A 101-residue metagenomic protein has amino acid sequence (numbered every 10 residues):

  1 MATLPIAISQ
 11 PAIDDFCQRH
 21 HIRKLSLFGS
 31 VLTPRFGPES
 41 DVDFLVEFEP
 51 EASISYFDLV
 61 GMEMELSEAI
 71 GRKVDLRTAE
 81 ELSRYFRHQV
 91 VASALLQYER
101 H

Functional and structural regions predicted by a protein language model:
M1-K24, L32-P34, P38, E49-H101: Catalytic core of pol beta-like nucleotidyltransferases
S40-V42: Change "...and in nucleic-acid phosphodiester-cleaving endonucleases..." to "...and in nucleic-acid processing enzymes
